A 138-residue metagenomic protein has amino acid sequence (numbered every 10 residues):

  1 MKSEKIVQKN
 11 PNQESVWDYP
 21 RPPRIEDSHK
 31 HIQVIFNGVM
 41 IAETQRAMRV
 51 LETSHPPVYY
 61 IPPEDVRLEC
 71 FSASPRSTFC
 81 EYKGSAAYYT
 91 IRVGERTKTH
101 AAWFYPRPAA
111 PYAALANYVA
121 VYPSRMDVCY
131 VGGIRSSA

Functional and structural regions predicted by a protein language model:
M1-A138: Terminal leader/tail segments of proteins
